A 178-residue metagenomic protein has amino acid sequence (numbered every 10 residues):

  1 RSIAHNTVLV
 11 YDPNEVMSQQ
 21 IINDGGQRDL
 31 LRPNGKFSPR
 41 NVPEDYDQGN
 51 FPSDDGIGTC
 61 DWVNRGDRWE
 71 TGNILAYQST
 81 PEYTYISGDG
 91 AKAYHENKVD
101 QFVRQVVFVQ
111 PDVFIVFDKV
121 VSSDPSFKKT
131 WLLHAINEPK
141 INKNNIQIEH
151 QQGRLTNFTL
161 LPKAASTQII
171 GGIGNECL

Functional and structural regions predicted by a protein language model:
R1-C177: Catalytic and substrate-binding regions of extracellular carbohydrate-active enzymes, especially polysaccharide lyases
